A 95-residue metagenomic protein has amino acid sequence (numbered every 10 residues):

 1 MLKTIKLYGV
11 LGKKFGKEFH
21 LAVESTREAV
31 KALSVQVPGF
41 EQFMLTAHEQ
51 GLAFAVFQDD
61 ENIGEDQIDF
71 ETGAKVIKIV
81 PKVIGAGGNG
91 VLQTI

Functional and structural regions predicted by a protein language model:
M1-I95: Ubiquitin-like/PB1-type beta-grasp interaction modules and other compact soluble beta-rich domains
